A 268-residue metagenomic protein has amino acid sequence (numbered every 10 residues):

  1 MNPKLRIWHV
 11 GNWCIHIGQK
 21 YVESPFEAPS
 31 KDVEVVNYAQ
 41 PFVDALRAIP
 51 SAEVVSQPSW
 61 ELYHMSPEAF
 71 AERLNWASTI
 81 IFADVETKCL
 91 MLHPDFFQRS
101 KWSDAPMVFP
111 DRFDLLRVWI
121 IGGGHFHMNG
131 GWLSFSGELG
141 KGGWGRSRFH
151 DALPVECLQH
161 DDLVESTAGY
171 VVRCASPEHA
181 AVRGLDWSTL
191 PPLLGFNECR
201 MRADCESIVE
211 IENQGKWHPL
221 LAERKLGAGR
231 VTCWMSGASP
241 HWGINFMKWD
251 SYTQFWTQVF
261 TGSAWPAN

Functional and structural regions predicted by a protein language model:
M1-I15, Y21-V22, H125, E206 (+2 more regions): Extracellular ligand-binding/catalytic regions of CAZymes and related secreted enzymes and adhesion modules
M1-P3, N12-V22, F26, A39 (+2 more regions): An acidic, glycine-rich "communication" segment
H9-Q19, I81, V85-L90: Short, solvent-exposed beta-strand-terminating loops
V10, Q57-W60, E210: Conserved beta-strand termini and adjacent loop/short-helix elements that scaffold enzyme active sites in alpha/beta
H16, R73-W76, E223: Acidic, low-complexity intrinsically disordered regions
A28-G140: Helical hinge/lid and interdomain linker segments adjacent to catalytic or ligand-binding clefts that mediate domain
A39, F109, F113, G142-F149 (+1 more regions): Amphipathic alpha-helical segments in well-structured domains
R47, I120-I121, P154, T261-W265: Sec-exported extracytoplasmic/periplasmic mature domains
